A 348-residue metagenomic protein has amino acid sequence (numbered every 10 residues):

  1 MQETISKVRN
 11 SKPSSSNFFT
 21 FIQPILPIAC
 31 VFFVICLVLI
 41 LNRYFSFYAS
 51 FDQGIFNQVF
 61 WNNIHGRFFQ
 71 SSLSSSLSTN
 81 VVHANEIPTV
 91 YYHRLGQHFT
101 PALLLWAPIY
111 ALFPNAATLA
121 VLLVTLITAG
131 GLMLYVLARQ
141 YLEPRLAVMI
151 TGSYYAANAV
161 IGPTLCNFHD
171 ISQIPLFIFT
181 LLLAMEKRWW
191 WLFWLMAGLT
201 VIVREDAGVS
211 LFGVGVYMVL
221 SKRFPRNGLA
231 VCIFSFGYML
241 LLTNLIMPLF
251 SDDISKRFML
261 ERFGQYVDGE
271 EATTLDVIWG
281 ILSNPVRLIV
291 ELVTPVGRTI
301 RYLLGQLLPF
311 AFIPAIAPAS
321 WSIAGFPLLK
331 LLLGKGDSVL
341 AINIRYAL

Functional and structural regions predicted by a protein language model:
M1-V38, R223-V231: Start-transfer (signal-anchor) and selected internal transmembrane alpha helices of multi-pass inner/ER membrane
C36-V38, F47, D52-I55, F224-F326: Membrane-lumen/periplasm interface segments of specific transmembrane helices in polyprenyl phosphate-linked
I55-Y91, P101: Extracytosolic helix-loop segments that constitute the early lumenal/periplasmic catalytic or substrate-binding loops
P88-L122, P144, V286-I300: Juxtamembrane segments of multi-pass membrane glycosylation machinery that transfer sugars from lipid-linked donors
P108, A117, V121-Y141, T180: Transmembrane-helix motifs of polytopic, lipid-linked glycan transferases
T128-A159, P175-L176, L192: Transmembrane-helix signature of polytopic, membrane-embedded enzymes that assemble or transfer cell-envelope glycans
Y141-L142, D170-Q173, I178-L192, M218-K222: Membrane-interface transmembrane helices that cradle and orient dolichyl/undecaprenyl
P163-I171: Short acidic/glycine- and proline-prone juxtamembrane loop motifs at membrane-interface regions of multi-pass membrane
